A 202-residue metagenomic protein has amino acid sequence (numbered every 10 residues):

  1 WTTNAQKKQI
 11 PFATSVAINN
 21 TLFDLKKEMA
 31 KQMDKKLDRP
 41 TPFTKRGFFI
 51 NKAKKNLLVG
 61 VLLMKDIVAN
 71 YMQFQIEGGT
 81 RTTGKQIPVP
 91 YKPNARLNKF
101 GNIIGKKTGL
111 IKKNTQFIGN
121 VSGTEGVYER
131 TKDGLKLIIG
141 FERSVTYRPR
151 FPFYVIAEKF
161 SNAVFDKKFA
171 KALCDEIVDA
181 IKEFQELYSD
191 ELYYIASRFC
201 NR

Functional and structural regions predicted by a protein language model:
W1-R202: Short, Lys/Arg-rich flexible segments
